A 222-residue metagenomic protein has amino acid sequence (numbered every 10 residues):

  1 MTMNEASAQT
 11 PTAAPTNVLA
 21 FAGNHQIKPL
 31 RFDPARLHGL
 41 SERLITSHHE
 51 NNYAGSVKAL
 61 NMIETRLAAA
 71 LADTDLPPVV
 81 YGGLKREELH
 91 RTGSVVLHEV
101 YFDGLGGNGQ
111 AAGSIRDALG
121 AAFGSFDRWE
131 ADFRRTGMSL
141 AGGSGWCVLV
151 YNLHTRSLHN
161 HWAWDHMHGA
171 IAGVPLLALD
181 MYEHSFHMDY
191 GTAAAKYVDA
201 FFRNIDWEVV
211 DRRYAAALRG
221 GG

Functional and structural regions predicted by a protein language model:
T2-G222: Feature for soluble, non-membrane regions of globular proteins
